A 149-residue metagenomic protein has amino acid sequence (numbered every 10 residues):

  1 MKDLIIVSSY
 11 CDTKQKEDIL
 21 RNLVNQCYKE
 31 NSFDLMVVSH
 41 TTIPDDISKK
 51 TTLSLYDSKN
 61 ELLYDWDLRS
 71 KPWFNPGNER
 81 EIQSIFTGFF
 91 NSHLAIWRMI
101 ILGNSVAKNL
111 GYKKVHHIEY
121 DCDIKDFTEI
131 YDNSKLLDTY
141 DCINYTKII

Functional and structural regions predicted by a protein language model:
K2-L4, C27-M36: Short loop->beta transition adjacent to catalytic acidic/histidine clusters or analogous donor-positioning motifs
L4-Q15: A conserved hydrophobic helix/loop-capping motif in glycosyltransferases and polysaccharide synthases
T13-Y28: Short, well-formed alpha-helical segments that are part of the catalytic scaffolds of diverse glycosyltransferases
K16-L20, D46-K49, I124-Y131: A short acidic (Asp/Glu
V38-L110: Active-site-proximal specificity loops/subdomain of glycosyltransferases
V38-P44, D121-C122, K147-I149: Short beta-alpha junction loops
Y112-D123: Short beta-strand-to-loop acidic/aromatic patch adjacent to the donor-nucleotide binding site
I124-I149: Conserved donor-nucleotide/metal-binding helix-loop-beta segment in metal-dependent transferases, i.e., the alpha-helix
